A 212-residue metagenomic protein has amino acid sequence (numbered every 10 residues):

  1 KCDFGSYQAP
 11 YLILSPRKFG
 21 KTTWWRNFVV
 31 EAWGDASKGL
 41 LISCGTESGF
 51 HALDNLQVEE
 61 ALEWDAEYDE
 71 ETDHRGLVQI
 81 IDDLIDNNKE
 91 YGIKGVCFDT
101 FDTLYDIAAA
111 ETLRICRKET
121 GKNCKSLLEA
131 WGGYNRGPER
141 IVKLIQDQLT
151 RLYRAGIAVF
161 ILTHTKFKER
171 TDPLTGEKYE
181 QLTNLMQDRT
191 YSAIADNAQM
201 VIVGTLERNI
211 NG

Functional and structural regions predicted by a protein language model:
K1-F98, D102-I107: Conserved P-loop
S6, V159-G212: Phosphate-binding/switch region of NTP-binding enzymes
F50-H51, L104-A109, L113-C116, K168-P173: Short acidic/His/Gly/Ser-rich catalytic and metal-binding motifs that mark active-site loops of diverse hydrolases
Q57, T112-L113, T175-K178: Short secondary-structure boundary/capping segments
H74-I81, Y134-Q146, E180-D188: Well-ordered, non-membrane alpha-helical segments in soluble/globular domains
G92-G95, R154-I161: Loop/turn-to-beta-strand initiation segments
D106-R140: A solvent-exposed, charged loop/short amphipathic helix patch at secondary-structure junctions
L144-G156: Catalytic-core regions built around general acid/base machinery
